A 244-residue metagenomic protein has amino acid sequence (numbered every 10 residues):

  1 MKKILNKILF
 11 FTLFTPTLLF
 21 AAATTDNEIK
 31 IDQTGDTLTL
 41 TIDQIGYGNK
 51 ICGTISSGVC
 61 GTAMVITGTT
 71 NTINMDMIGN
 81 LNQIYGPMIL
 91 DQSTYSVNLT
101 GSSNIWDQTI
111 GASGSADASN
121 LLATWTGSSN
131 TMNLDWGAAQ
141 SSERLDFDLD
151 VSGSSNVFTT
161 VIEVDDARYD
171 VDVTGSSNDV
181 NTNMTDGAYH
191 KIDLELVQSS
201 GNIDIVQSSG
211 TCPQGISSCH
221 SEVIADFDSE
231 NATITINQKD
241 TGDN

Functional and structural regions predicted by a protein language model:
M1-A22: Gram-negative bacterial Sec-dependent N-terminal signal peptides
A22-N244: Low-complexity repeat regions of mature extracellularly deployed or surface/particle-associated proteins
